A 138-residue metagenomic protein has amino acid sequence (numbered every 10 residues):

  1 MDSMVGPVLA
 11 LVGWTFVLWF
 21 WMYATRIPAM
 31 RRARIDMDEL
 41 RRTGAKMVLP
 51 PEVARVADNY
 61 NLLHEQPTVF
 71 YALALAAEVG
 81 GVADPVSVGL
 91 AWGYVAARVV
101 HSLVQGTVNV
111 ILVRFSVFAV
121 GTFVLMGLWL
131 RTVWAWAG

Functional and structural regions predicted by a protein language model:
D2-R41: N-terminal signal-anchor transmembrane alpha helix
S3, A83-G89, I111-V113: Membrane-helix interface segments
A10-G13, Y60, W92-A96, S116 (+1 more regions): Hydrophobic residues within alpha-helical transmembrane segments of multi-pass solute transporters/permease subunits
R41-L63: Short membrane-interface loop/juxtamembrane segments of multi-pass integral membrane proteins
N61-A76: Core segments of transmembrane alpha-helices that mediate helix-helix packing or line hydrophobic substrate/ligand
A72-A96: Short alpha-helical packing/oligomerization segments
V100-V124: Interfacial loop-to-transmembrane junctions
L128-G138: Juxtamembrane boundary at the C-terminal end of a transmembrane helix
